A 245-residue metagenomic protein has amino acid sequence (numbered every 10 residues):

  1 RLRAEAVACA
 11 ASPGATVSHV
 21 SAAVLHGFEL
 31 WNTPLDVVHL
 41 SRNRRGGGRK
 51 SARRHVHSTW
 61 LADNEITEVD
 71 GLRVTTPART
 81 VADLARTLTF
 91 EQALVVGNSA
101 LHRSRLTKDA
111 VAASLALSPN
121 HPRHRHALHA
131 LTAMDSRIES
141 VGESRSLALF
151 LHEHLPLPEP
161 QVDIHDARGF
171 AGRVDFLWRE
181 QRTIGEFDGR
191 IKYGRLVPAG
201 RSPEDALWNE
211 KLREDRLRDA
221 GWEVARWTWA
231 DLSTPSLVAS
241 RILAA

Functional and structural regions predicted by a protein language model:
R1-R123, E159: Short gly/ser-rich loop at a beta-strand->alpha-helix junction or flexible surface loop bordering the NTP-binding
L101-A245: Surface segments flanking catalytic/ligand-binding clefts of nucleic-acid enzymes
